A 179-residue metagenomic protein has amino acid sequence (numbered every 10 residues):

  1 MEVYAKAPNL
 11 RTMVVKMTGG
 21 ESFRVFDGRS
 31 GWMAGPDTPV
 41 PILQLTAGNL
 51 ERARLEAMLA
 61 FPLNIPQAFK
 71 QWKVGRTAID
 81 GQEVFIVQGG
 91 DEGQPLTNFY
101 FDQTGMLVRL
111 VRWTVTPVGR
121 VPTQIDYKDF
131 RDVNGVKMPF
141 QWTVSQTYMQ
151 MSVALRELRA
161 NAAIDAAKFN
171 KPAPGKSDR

Functional and structural regions predicted by a protein language model:
M1-E2, R24-G28, P41-N49, Y100-F101 (+2 more regions): Short amphipathic beta-strand/extended segments with alternating polar/hydrophobic composition
M1-P39, Q67-K73, D91: N-terminal mature ectodomain segment of secretory-pathway/periplasmic proteins
N9-T12, T18-G20, M58-I65, F85-Q88 (+2 more regions): Intrinsically disordered, low-complexity segments enriched in polar/charged residues with Gly/Pro, especially when
W32-L59: Acidic/charged, solvent-exposed loop-and-adjacent secondary-structure segments enriched in E/D, K/R, S/T, and G/P
L50-I86, L107-V111: Short, conserved active-site entrance elements at the starts or edges of catalytic domains
D80-G175: Gly/Pro-enriched, hydrophobic low-complexity segments that function as extracytoplasmic propeptides/linkers
S177-R179: Short, solvent-exposed mixed-charge patches
